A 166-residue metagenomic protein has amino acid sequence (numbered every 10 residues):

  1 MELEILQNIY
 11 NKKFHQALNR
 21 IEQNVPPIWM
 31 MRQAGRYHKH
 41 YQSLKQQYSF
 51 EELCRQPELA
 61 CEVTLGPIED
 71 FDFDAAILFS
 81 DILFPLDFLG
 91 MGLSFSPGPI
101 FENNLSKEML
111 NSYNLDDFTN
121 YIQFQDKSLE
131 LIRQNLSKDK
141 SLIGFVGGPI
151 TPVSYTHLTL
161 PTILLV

Functional and structural regions predicted by a protein language model:
E2-F95: N-terminal basic, low-complexity leaders that serve as flexible interaction/assembly modules and, when applicable, as
M31, G147-P149: Active-site beta-loop-alpha junctions enriched in small/polar residues
L78-F79, I143-G147: Short beta-strand segments
G92-P99, L158: A glycine- and small-aliphatic-rich helix-loop capping segment at beta-alpha/alpha-beta transitions that lines
I100-R133: A gly/proline- and charged-residue-enriched helix-loop-helix capping module
D139-S141: Proline-centered loop/turn at the N-terminus of a beta-strand
T156-T162: Conserved small/polar residues in nucleotide/adenosyl-binding loops
